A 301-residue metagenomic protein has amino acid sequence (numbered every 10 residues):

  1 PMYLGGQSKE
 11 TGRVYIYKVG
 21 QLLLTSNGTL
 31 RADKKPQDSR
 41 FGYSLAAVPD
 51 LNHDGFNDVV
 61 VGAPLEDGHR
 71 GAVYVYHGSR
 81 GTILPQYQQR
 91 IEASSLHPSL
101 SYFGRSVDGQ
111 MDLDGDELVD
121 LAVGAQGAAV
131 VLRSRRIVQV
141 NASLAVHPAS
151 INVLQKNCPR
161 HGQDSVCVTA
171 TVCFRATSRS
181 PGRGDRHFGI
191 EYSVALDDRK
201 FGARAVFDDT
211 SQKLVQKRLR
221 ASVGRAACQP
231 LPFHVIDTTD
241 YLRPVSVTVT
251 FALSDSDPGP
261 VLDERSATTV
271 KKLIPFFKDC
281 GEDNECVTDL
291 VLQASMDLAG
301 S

Functional and structural regions predicted by a protein language model:
P1-S301: Conserved beta-strand/short-helix segments that make up beta-rich extracellular adhesion/recognition modules
